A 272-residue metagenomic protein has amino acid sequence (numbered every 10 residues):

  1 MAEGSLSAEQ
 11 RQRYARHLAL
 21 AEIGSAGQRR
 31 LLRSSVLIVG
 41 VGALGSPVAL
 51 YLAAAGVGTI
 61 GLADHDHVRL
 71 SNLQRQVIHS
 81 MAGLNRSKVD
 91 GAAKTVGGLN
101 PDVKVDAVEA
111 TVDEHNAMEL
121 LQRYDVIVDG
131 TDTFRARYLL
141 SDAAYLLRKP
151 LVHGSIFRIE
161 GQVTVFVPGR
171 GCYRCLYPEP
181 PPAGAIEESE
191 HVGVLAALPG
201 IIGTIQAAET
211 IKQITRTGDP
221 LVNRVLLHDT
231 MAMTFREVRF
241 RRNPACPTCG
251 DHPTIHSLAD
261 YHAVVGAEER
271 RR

Functional and structural regions predicted by a protein language model:
M1-R272: Adenine nucleotide-associated cytosolic modules
